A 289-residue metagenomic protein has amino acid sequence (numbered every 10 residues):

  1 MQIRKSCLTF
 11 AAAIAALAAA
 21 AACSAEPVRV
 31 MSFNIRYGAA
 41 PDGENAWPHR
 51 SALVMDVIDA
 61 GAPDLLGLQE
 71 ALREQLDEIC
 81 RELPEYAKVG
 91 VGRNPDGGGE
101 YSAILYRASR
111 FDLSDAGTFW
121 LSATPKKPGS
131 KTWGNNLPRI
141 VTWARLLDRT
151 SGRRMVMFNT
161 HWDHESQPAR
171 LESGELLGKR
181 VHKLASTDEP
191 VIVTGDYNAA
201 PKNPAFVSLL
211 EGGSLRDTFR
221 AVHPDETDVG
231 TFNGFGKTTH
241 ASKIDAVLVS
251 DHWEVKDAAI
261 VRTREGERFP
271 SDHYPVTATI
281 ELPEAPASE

Functional and structural regions predicted by a protein language model:
M1-A11: Bacterial N-terminal signal peptides that target proteins for export
A13-C23: Hydrophobic h-region of N-terminal signal peptides that target proteins for export in Gram-negative bacteria
A21-E82, R93-E100, E175, P283-E289: N-terminal, active-site-proximal structural segment of metallo-dependent hydrolase catalytic domains
S32-A52, G117, L121-L137, D163 (+1 more regions): Acidic/histidine-rich helix-loop elements that form or flank divalent-metal/phosphate-binding sites at the catalytic
F33-I35, T160-W162, D196-Y197, Y274: Active-site metal-binding loops of divalent metal-dependent hydrolases
L65-R154, D257-I260: Structured beta-strand-rich core segments of catalytic domains in phosphoester-bond hydrolases
G67-Q69, G90-V91, I192-D196, D217-R220: Active-site neighborhood of phospho(di)ester-bond hydrolases with catalytic His/Asp-centered motifs
R110, R145, P168, E172 (+2 more regions): Metal-dependent phosphoester-hydrolase catalytic domains
